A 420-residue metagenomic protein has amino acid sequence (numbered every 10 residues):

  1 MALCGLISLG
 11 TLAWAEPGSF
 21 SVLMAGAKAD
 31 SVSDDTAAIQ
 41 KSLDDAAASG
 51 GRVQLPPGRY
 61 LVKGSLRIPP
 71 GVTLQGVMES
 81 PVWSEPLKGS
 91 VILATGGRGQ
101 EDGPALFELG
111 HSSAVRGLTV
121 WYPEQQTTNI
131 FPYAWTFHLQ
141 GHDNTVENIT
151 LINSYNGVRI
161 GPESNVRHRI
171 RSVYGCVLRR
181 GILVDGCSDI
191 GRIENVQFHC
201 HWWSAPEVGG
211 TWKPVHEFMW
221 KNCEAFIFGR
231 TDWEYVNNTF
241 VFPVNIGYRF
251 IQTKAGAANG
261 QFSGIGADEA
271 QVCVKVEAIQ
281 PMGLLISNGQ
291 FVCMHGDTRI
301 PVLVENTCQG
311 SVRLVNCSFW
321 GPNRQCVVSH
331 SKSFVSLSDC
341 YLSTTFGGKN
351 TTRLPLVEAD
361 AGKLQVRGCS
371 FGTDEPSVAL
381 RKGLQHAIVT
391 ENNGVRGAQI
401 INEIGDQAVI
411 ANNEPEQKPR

Functional and structural regions predicted by a protein language model:
M1-T11: Bacterial N-terminal signal peptides
A13-P17: Boundary at the C-terminal end of the N-terminal hydrophobic targeting segment
S19, G50-R52, P57-R59, S65 (+26 more regions): Detector for repetitive beta-architecture
V22-P56, R67: Acidic Gly/Asp/Thr-rich repetitive segments characteristic of extracellular carbohydrate-active and adhesion proteins
Q40-D45, Y60-Q75, P81-G117, W121-D143 (+6 more regions): Extracellular beta-strand-rich solenoid/capping regions of secreted or surface-exposed proteins that bind or remodel
K63-S65, S84-L87, G103-P104, E124-I130 (+13 more regions): Short glycine/acidic-rich loop motifs that flank beta-strands on beta-rich extracellular proteins
M78, T119, T150, Y174 (+10 more regions): A structural signal for beta-strand register positions
F334, D339-C340, T344-K349, K363 (+3 more regions): Acidic, glycine- and Ser/Thr-rich low-complexity intrinsically disordered tracts in extracellular/secreted proteins
